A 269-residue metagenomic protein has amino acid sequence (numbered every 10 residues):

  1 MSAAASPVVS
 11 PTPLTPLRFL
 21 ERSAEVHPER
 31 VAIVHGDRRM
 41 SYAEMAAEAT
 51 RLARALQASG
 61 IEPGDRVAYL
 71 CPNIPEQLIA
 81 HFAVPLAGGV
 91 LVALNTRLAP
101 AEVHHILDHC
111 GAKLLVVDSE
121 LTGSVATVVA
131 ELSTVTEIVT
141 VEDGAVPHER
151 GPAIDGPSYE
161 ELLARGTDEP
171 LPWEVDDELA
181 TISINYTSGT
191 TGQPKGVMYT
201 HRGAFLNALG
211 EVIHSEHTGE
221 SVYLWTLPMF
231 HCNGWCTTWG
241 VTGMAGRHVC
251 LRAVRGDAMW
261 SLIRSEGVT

Functional and structural regions predicted by a protein language model:
M1-P13: Flexible, non-catalytic linker and terminal segments flanking ANL/adenylate-forming cores
P11-T12, P28-E29, T140, G151 (+4 more regions): Conserved pre-ATP/AMP-binding loop-to-beta segment of ANL
T12, L17, E21, E29-I74 (+4 more regions): Conserved AMP-binding/adenylate-forming core of the ANL superfamily
S41-E44, I182-L206: Conserved AMP-binding A3 loop
R54, A58-S59, L86-E161: Structural core segment of the AMP-binding/adenylate-forming
D65-R66, P72-V92, T96-P100, D108-L114 (+3 more regions): A short helix-loop-beta submotif of the ANL/AMP-binding
V67, V84, L115, T181 (+4 more regions): Conserved S/T- and glycine-rich ATP-binding loop of Class I adenylate-forming
F205-V222, F230-T269: Conserved AMP-binding/adenylation subdomain of ANL enzymes
